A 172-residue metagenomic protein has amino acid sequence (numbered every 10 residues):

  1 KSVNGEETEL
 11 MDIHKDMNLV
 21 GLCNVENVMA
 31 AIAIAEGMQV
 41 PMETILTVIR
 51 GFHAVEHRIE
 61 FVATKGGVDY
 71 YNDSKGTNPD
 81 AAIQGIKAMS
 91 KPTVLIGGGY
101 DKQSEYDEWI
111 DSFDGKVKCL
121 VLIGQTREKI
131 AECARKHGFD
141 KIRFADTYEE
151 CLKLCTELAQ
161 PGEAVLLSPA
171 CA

Functional and structural regions predicted by a protein language model:
K1-N4: Short polybasic amphipathic segments
M11-V117, R135: Nucleotide phosphate-binding/pyrophosphate-handling subdomain across enzymes that bind or process nucleotide phosphates
D107-E163: C-terminal helical cap/extension that packs against the catalytic core of soluble nucleotide-cofactor enzymes
L166-A170: Short beta-strands and strand-loop turn motifs
